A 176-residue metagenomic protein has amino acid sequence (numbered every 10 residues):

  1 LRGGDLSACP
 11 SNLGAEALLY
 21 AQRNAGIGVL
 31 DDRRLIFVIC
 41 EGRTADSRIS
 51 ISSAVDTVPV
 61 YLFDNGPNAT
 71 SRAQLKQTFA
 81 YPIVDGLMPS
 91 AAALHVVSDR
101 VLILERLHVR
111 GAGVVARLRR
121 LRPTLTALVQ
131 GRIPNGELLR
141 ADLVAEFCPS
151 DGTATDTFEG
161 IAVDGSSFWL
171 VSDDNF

Functional and structural regions predicted by a protein language model:
L1-F176: Sequence/structural signature of beta-propeller domains
